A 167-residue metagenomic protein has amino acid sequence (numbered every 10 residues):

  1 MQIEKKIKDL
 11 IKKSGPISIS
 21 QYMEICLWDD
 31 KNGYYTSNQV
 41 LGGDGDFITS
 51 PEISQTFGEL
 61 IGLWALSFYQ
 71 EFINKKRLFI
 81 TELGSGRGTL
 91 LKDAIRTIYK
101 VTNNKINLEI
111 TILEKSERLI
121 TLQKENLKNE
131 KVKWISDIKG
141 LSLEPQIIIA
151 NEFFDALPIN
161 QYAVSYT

Functional and structural regions predicted by a protein language model:
M1-L83, R87-D137, L141, P145 (+1 more regions): Rossmann-like AdoMet
E144-A163: A short SAM/SAH-binding and catalytic strip from SAM-dependent methyltransferases
Y166-T167: Conserved small/polar residues in nucleotide/adenosyl-binding loops
